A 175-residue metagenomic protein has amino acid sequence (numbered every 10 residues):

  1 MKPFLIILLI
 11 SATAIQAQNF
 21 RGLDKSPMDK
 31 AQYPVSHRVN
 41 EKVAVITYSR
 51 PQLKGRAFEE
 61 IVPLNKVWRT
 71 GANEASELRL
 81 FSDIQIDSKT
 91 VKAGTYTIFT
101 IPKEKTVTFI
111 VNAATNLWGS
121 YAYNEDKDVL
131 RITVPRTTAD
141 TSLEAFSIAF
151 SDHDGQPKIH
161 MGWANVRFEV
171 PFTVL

Functional and structural regions predicted by a protein language model:
M1, Q52-G55, T90: Short hydrophobic/aromatic-rich motifs at helix boundaries and adjacent loops
M1-R21: Bacterial Sec-dependent N-terminal signal peptides
I7-I10, K89, D152: Generic structural signal for beta-strand residues in well-ordered domains
Q18-R69, L117-L175: Primarily secretory-pathway and cell-envelope proteins
W68-L117: Mid-length scaffold segments of soluble, non-membrane domains
